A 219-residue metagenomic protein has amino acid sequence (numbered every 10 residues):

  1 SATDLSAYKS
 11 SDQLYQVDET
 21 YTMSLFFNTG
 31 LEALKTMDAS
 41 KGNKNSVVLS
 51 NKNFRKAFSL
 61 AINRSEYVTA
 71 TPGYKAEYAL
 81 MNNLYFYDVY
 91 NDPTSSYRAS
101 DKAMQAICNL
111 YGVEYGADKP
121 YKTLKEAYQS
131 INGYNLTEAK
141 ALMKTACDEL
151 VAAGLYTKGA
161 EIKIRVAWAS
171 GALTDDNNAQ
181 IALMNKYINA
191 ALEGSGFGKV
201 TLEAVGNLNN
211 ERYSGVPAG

Functional and structural regions predicted by a protein language model:
S1-M37, S65, T69-T71, K75: Extracellular/periplasmic solute-recognition and catalytic clefts
L5-S6, L14-E19, V47, S59-L60 (+1 more regions): A general structural signal for short secondary-structure junctions and capping/turn motifs
S11-Q13, A190-G219: Periplasmic binding protein-like
D12-Y15, K44-N45, Y128, A146-L155 (+1 more regions): Generic recognition of flexible, low-complexity loop/linker segments
D18-T20, N51, T157-A160, V216-A218: Extracellular/periplasmic catalytic domains that process cell-envelope and extracellular macromolecules
T29, V166-S170, A204-L208: Active-site proximal loops enriched in glycine and acidic residues that flank catalytic Cys/His/Asp and coordinate
L31-F54: Short helix-loop capping/hinge motifs at secondary-structure junctions, enriched in acidic/polar residues
V48-F197, T201: Append "and occasionally in soluble cytosolic enzymes with long acidic Gly/Pro-rich linkers
